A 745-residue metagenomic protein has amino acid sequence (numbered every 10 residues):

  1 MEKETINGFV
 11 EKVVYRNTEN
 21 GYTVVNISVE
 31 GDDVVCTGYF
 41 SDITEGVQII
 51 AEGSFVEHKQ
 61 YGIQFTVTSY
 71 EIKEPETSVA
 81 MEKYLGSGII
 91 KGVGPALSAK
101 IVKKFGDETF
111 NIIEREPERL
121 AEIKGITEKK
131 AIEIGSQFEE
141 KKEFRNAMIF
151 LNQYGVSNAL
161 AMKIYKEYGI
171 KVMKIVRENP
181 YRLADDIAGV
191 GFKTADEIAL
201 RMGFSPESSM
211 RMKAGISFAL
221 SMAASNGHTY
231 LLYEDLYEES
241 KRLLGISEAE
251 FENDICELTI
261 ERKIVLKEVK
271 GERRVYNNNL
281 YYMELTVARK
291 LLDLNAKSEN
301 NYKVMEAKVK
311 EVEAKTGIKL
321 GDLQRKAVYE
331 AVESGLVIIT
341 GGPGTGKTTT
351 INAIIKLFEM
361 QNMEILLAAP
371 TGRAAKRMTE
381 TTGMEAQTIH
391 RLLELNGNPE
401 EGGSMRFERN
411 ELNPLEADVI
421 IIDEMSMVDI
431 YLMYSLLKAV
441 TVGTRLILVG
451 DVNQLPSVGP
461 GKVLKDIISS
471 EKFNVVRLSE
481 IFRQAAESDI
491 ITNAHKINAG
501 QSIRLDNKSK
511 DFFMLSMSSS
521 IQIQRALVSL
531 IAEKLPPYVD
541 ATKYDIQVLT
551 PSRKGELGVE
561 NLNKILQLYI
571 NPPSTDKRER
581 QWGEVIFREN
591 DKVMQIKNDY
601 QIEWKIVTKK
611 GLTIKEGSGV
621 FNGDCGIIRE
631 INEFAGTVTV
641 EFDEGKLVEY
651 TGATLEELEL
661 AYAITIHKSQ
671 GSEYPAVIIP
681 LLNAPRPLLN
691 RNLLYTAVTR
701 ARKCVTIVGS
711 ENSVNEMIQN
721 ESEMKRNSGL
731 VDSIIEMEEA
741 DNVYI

Functional and structural regions predicted by a protein language model:
E2-N17, G53, C625-R629: Structural detector for short beta-strands of small beta-barrel domains
R16-I27, F634-T639: Short aromatic-glycine-enriched beta-strand elements
Y22-E30, V35-C36, T44-S54, K59-R273 (+6 more regions): Accessory alpha-helical DNA-binding modules that contact the DNA backbone or grooves
G46-Q48, N590, G623: Loop/turn positions that initiate beta-strands
N152, S221-M222, L266-K326: Pre-P-loop entry segment of helicase/translocase ATPase cores
R325-K326, E333-K508: ASCE P-loop NTPase helicase motor core
V452-S618: Conserved helicase motor core of P-loop NTPases
K615-S618, N622-I745: C-terminal accessory regions
